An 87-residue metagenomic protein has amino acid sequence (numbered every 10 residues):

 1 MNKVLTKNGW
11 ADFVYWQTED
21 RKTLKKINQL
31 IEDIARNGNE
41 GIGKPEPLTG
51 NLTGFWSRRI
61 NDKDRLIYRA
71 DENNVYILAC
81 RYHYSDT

Functional and structural regions predicted by a protein language model:
N2-V4, A11, Y15-K25, Q29 (+4 more regions): Enriched for short, Lys/Arg-rich terminal
G9-W10, G38: Non-catalytic effector/regulatory segments
N37, E46, G50: Short glycine- and Lys/Arg-enriched binding-loop motifs that mark or flank ligand-binding interfaces
